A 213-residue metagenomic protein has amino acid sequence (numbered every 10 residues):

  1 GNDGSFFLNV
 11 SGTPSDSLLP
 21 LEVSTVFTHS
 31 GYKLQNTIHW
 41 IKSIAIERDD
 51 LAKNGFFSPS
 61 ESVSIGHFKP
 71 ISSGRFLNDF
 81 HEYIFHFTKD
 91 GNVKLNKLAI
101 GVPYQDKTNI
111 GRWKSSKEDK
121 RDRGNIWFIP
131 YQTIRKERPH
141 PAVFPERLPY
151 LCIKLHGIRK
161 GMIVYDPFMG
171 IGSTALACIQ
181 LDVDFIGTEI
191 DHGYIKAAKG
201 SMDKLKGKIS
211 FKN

Functional and structural regions predicted by a protein language model:
G1-A197, D203-K204: Core catalytic lobe of class I
K199-N213: S-adenosyl-L-methionine
